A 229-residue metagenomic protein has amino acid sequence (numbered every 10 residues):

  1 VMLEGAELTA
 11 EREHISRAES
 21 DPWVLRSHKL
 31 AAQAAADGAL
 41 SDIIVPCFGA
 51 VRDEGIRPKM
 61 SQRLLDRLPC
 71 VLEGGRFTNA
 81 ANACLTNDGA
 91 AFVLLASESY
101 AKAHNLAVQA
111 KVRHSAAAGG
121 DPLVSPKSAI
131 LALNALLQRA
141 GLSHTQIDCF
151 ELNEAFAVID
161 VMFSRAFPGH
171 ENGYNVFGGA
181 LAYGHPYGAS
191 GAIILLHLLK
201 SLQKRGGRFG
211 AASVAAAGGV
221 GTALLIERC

Functional and structural regions predicted by a protein language model:
V1-E11, A50-V51, L198: Crotonase-superfamily enoyl-CoA hydratase/isomerase domain that binds and transforms CoA-thioester intermediates
L3, H14-H28, K59-Q62, C84 (+5 more regions): Electropositive phosphate-/nucleotide-binding environments in soluble metabolic enzymes
E4-E7, R113-A182: Active-site pocket-lining segment
T9-S16, D21, G75-T86, A116 (+3 more regions): Cysteine-centered functional microenvironments
A10-A39, V93-S99, P186-G207, L224-I226: Active-site-proximal alpha-helical scaffold in enzymes
E19-A103, E171-G173: N-terminal extracellular/periplasmic Venus flytrap/periplasmic-binding protein-like
R63-P126, L131-N134, R139, L196-H197 (+3 more regions): Condensing-enzyme catalytic core mediating Claisen C-C bond formation in acyl metabolism
H144, V161, R165-A166, E171-N175 (+2 more regions): Internal helix-turn-beta structural module
